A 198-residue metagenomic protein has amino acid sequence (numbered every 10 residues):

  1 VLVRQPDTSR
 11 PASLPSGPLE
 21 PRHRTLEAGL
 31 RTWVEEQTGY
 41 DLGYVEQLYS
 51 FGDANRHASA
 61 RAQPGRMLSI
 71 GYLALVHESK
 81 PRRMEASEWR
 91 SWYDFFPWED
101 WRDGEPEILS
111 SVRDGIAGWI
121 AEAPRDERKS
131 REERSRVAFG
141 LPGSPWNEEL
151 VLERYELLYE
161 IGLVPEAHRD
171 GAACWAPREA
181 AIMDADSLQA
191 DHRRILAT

Functional and structural regions predicted by a protein language model:
V1-L2, S13, S69-G71, D94: Ordered hydrophobic segments in well-structured contexts
V1-Y40, Y44, L48-R56: Conserved Nudix-box catalytic region and its N-terminal flanking loop in Nudix hydrolases and closely related
D7, Y40, G65-M67, A86-W89: A generic structural signal for short, non-catalytic loop/turn and secondary-structure boundary residues
S9-G17, V76-T198: Nudix hydrolase/Nudix homology domain
E27, T38-Y40, S69-A74, P97-D100 (+1 more regions): Glycine-rich loops and low-complexity Gly/Arg-rich segments that provide flexible linkers or classic glycine-based
V34, N55-R83, L150: Active-site-adjacent beta-strand/loop module that shapes the phosphate/pyrophosphate-binding cleft
Y49-F51, Y72, Y155: Aromatic side chains
